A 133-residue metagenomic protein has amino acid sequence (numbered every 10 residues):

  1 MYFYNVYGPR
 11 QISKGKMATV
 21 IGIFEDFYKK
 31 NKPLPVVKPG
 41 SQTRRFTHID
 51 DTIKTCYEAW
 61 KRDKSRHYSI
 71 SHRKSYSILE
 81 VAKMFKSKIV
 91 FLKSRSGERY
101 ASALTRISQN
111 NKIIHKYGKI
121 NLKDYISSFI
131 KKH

Functional and structural regions predicted by a protein language model:
M1-V20: Flexible, glycine-rich beta-alpha linker
Y2-Y4, G40, S71: Active-site beta-alpha turn of Rossmann-fold NAD(P)-dependent dehydrogenases/reductases
V6, G22-P35, T43-S69: Alpha-helical substrate-binding/gating segment
G15, T19, R44-D50, R73-Y76 (+2 more regions): Residue-level signal for the nucleotide or nucleotide-sugar donor/cofactor binding architecture
I23, D51-E58, E80, M84 (+2 more regions): Alpha-helical elements of Rossmann-like donor-binding domains used by nucleotide-donor carbohydrate transfer enzymes
F24, Y28, F85, H133: Short amphipathic helix/loop within the catalytic HATPase_c
P39-S41, H67-Y68, Y76-A82, S87-T105: C-terminal "lid/loop" region of Rossmann-like NAD(P)-dependent oxidoreductases
G118-H133: Amphipathic terminal alpha-helices
